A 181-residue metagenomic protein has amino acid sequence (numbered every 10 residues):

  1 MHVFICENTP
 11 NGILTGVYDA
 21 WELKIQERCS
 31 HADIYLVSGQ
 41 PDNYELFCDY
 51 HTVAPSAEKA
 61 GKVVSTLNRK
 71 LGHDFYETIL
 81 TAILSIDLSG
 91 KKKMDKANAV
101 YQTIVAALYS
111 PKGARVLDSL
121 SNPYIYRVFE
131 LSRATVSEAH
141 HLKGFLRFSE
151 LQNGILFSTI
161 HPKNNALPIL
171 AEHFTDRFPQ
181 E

Functional and structural regions predicted by a protein language model:
M1-E58: N-terminal ordered "arm"
H2, H31, H51, H73 (+3 more regions): Histidine (H) residue identity feature
T9, P41, K70, L151-N153 (+1 more regions): Generic structural motif
G12-L23, Q102-A106, I169-D176: Short, hydrophobic/amphipathic alpha-helical patches that form generic packing surfaces within helical domains
V37-K143: Charged, alpha-helical interface segments at or near domain boundaries
D118-E181: Internal, well-folded beta-alpha domain core
